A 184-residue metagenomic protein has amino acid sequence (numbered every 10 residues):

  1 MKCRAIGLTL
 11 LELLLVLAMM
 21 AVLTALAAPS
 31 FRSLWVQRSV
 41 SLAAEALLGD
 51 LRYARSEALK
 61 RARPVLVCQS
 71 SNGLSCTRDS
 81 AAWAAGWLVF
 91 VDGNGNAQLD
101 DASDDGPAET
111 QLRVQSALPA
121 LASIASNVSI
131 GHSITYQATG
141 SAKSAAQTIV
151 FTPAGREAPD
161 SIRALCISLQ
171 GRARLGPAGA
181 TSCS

Functional and structural regions predicted by a protein language model:
M1-L8: N-terminal leader/signal peptides at the extreme start of proteins
K2, V22, L26-R52, S56 (+2 more regions): N-terminal helix-rich module
L8-L11, A28: Short amphipathic helices of CheY-like receiver
